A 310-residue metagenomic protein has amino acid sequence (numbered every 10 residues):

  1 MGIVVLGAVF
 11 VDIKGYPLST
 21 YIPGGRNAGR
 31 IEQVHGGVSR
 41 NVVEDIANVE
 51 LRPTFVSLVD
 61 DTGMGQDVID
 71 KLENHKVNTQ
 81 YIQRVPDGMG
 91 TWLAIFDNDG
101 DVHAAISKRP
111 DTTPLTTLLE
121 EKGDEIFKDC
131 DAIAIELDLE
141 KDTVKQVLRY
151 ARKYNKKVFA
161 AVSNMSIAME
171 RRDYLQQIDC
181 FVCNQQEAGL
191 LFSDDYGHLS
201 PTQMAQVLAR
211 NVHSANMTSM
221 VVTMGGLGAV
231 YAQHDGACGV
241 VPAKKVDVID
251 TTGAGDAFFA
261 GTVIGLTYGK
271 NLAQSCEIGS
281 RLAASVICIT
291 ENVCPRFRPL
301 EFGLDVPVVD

Functional and structural regions predicted by a protein language model:
M1-L58, G63-D67, N74, W92: Glycine-rich phosphate/adenosyl-contacting loop at the front of the ribokinase-like
I3, N27, D194, H198-D310: Conserved phosphate-binding/catalytic region of the ribokinase-like
K71-P86: A glycine-rich helix N-cap at a beta->alpha junction
R84, A94-A132, L137: Conserved phosphate-binding/catalytic loop of the ribokinase/pfkB sugar-kinase fold
E125-I126, D173-Y174, H213: Structural alpha-helical scaffold elements that stabilize or flank donor/cofactor-binding regions in carbohydrate
A132-Q206, L227-G228: Conserved beta-alpha-beta core of the PfkB/ribokinase-like small-molecule kinase fold
